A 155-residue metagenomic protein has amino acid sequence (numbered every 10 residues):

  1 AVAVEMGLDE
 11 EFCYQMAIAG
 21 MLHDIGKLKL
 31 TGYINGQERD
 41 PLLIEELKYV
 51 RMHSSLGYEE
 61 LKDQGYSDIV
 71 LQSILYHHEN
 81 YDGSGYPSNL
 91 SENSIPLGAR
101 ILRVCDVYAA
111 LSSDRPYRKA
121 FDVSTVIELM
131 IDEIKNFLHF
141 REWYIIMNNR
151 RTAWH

Functional and structural regions predicted by a protein language model:
A1-H155: Histidine- and acidic-residue-rich, metal-dependent catalytic cores
